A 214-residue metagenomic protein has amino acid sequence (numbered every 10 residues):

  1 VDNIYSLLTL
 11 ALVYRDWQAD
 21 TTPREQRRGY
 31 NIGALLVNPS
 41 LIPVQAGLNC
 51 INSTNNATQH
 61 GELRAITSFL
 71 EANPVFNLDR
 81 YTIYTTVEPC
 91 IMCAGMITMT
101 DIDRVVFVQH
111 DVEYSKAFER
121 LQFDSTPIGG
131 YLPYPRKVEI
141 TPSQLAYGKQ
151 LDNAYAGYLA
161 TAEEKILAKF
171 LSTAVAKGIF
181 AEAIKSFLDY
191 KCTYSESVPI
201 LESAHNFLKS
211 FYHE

Functional and structural regions predicted by a protein language model:
V1-E214: Zinc-dependent deaminase catalytic domain
